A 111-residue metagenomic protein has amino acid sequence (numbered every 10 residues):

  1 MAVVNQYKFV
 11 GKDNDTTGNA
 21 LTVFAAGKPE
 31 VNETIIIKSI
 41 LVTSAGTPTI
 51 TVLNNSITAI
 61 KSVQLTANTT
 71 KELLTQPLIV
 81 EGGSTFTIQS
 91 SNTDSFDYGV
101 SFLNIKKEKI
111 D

Functional and structural regions predicted by a protein language model:
M1-I35, S39, S90-D111: C-terminal interaction-tip segments
A26, N68, G82-G83: Tight coil/turn sites that cap or link beta-strands
V42-T47, S91: Short solvent-exposed strand-capping/beta-turn motif centered on an Asx-Ser/Thr pair
A45-V63: Short, surface-exposed beta-strand/strand-loop-strand elements in extracellular ectodomains
Q64-T70: Short proline/glycine- and polar residue-rich coil/turn motifs
K71-P77: Exposed aromatic-hydrophobic patches
L78-D94: Noncatalytic modules at the cell exterior or secretory-pathway interfaces, chiefly beta-strand-rich lectin/adhesion
